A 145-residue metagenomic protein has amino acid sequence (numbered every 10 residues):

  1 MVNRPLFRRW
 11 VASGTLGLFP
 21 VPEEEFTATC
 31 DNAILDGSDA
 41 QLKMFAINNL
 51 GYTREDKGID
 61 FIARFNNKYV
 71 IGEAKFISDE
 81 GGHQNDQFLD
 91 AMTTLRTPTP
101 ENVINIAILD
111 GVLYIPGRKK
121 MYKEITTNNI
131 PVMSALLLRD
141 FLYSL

Functional and structural regions predicted by a protein language model:
M1-N48: Acidic-basic catalytic patches of nuclease active cores, encompassing PD-(D/E)XK and other metal-cofactor nuclease
V2, L6, R54-K57, G82-T93: Short, well-structured alpha-helical interface segments that form or flank functional binding sites
D39-L42, Y69, A74: Flexible secondary-structure boundary motifs
L50-Y52: Short Gly/Pro-enriched turn/cap motifs at secondary-structure boundaries
R54-I71: Active-site beta-strand-loop-beta-strand hairpin of nuclease catalytic cores that positions key catalytic residues
F76-K120, E124: Catalytic cores of nucleic-acid endonucleases
E101-N102, K120-L145: Charged, structured surface patches that assemble and position nucleic-acid processing machinery
